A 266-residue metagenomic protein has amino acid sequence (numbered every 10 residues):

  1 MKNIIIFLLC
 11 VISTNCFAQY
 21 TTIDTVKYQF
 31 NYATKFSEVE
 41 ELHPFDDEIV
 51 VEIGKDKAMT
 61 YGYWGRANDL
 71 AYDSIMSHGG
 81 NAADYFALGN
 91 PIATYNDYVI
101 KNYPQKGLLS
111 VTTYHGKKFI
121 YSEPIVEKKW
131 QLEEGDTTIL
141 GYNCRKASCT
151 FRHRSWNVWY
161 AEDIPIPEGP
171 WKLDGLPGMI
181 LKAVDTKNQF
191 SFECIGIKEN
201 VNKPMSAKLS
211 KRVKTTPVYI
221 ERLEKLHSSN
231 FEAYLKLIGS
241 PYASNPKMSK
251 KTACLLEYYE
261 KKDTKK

Functional and structural regions predicted by a protein language model:
M1-T25: Bacterial Sec-dependent N-terminal signal peptides
Y20-K266: Extended soluble regions of mature proteins
